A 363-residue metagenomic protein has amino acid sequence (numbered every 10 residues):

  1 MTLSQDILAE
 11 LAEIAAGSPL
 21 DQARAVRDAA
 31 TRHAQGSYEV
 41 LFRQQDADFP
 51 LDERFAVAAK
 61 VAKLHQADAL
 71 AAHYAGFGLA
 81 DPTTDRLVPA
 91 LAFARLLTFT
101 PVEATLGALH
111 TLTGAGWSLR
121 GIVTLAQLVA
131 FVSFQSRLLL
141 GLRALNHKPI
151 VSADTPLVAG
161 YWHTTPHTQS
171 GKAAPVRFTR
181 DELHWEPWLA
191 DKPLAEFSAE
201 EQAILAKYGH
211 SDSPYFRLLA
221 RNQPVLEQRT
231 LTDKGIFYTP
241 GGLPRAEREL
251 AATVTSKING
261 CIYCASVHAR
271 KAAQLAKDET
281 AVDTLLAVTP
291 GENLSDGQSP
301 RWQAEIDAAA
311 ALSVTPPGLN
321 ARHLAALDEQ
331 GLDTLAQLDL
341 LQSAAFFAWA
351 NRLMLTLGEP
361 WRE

Functional and structural regions predicted by a protein language model:
M1-E363: Hydrophobic alpha-helical segments
